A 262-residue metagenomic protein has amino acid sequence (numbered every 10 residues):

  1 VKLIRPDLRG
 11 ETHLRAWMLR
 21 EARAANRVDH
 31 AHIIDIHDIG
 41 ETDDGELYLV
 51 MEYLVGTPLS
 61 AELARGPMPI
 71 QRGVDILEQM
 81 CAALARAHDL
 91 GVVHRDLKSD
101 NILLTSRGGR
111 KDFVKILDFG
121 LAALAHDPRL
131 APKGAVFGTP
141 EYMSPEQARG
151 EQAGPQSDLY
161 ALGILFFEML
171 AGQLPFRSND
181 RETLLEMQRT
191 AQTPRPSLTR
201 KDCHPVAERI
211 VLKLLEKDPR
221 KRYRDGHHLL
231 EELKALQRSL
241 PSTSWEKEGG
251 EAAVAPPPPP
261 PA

Functional and structural regions predicted by a protein language model:
R5-R27: AlphaC helix of the eukaryotic protein kinase fold
R9-H13, T105-Q152: Activation segment of protein kinases
R20, V28-H32, D43-E46: Flexible N-lobe loop architecture of eukaryotic-like protein kinase catalytic domains
R27, I76-L77: Hydrophobic/aromatic scaffold residues of ePK-like serine/threonine protein kinase catalytic domains
I39: Activation-segment/catalytic-loop signature of the eukaryotic protein kinase fold
D44-P58, E62: Conserved short submotifs of the Hanks-type protein kinase catalytic core that shape the nucleotide-binding pocket
E78, L84-A85, D89, L103 (+1 more regions): C-terminal lobe helix-coil module of Hanks-type protein kinase domains
V93: Conserved catalytic-core element of eukaryotic-like protein kinases
